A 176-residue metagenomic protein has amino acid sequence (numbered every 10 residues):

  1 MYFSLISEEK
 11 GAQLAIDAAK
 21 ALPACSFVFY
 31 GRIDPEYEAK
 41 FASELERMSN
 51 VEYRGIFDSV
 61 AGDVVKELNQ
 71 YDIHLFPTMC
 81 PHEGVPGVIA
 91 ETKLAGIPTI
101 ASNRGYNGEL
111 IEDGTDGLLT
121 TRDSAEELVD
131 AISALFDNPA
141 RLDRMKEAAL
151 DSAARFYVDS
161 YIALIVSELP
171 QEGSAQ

Functional and structural regions predicted by a protein language model:
S7-A21, E83: A conserved mid-protein helix/loop that constitutes part of the nucleotide-sugar donor-binding site
A15-I16, F27, L128, I165: A structural motif in glycosyltransferase catalytic domains
A39-V60: Nucleotide-activated donor-binding/catalytic signature segment of Leloir-type glycosyltransferases, i.e., the conserved
V65, P86-L94, G108-E109, T115: Short alpha-helical segment that forms part of, or immediately flanks, the ligand-binding pocket in carbohydrate-active
L68-E83, I97: Acidic donor-binding loop of glycosyltransferase active sites
M79, I97, A101-G108, R122-D123: Short glycine-rich donor-binding/catalytic loop of glycosyltransferases that coordinates the nucleotide-sugar
D113-G114, L118-A125, A134-P139: Conserved acidic donor-binding segment of nucleotide-sugar-dependent glycosyltransferases
A140-P170: A charged, aromatic-enriched C-terminal amphipathic alpha-helix characteristic of glycosyltransferases across folds
